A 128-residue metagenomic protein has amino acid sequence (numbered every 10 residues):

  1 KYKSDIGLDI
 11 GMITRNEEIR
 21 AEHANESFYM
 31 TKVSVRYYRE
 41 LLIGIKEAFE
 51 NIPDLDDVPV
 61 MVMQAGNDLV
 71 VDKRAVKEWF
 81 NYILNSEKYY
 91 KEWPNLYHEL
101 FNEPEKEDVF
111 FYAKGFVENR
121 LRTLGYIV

Functional and structural regions predicted by a protein language model:
K1-S34: Alpha/beta-hydrolase-fold enzymes
M30-T31, G66-V71: Acidic catalytic loop of the alpha/beta-hydrolase fold
V33-I52: Active-site nucleophile elbow and catalytic-triad environment of alpha/beta-hydrolase enzymes
V35, D72-V76, E103-E107: Conserved strand-to-helix beginnings and helix N-cap segments that scaffold or border functional pockets
D56, V62-Q64, D68: Short beta-strand/loop motif that positions the catalytic acidic residue of the alpha/beta-hydrolase fold
V58, D72-Y82: Short alpha-helix in the alpha/beta-hydrolase fold that links the catalytic acid
S86-V128: Catalytic active-site module of serine/aspartate enzymes centered on a nucleophile-bearing elbow/loop
